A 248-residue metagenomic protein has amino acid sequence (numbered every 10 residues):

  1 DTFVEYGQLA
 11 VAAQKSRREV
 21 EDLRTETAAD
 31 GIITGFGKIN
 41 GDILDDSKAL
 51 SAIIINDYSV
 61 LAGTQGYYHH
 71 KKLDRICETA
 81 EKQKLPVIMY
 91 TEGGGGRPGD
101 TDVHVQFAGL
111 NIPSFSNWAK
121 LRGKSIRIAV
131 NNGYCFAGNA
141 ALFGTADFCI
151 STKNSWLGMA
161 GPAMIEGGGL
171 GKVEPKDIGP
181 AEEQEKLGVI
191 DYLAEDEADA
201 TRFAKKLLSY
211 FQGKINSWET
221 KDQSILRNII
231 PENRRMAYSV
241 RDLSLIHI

Functional and structural regions predicted by a protein language model:
D1-R122, I126-I128: Long, structured ligand/cofactor-binding scaffold of large enzymes
K15-E19, R202-K205, I229: Short, solvent-exposed polar/charged micro-motifs at secondary-structure junctions
T25, A29, Q65-Y68, V173-K176 (+2 more regions): Catalytic cores of large soluble enzymes that bind and process phosphate-bearing ligands
F36-K38, A52-I54, I88-Y90, I128-V130 (+6 more regions): Structured core elements
I76-T79, F203, L207-Y210, L243: Generic, well-ordered alpha-helical scaffold segments in large soluble proteins
T91-N216: Conserved catalytic cores of soluble enzyme domains, especially glycine-rich substrate-binding beta-alpha loops
Q212, N216-R241: Contiguous, non-catalytic segments that form substrate-binding/exosite surfaces or channel walls
I246-I248: Conserved small/polar residues in nucleotide/adenosyl-binding loops
